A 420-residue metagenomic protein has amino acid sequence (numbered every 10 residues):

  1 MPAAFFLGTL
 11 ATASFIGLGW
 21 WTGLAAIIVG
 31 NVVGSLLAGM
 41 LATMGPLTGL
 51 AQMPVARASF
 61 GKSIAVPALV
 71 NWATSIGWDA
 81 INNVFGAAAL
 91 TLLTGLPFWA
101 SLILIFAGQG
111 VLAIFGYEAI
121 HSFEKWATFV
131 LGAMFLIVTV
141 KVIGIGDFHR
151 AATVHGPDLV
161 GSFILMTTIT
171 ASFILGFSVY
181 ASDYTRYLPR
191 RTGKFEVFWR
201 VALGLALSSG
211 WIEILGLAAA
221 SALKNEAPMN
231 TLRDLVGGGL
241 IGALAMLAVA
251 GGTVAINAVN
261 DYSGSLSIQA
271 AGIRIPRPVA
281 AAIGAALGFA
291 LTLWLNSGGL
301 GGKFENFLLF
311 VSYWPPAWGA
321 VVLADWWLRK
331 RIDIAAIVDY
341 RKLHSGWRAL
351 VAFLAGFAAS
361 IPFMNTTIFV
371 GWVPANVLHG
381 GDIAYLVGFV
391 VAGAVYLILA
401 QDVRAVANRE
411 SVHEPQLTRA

Functional and structural regions predicted by a protein language model:
M1-F5, T139-I145, V154-A219, G239-A258 (+1 more regions): Hydrophobic, membrane-embedded alpha-helices of multi-pass small-molecule transporters
M1-L47, R57-A58: N-terminal signal-anchor module of multipass membrane proteins
A13-G17, A42-T43, F85-L93, F106-A127 (+4 more regions): Membrane-water interface regions at transmembrane-helix termini and the short interhelical loops of multi-pass membrane
I64-G95, L102, F106, V254-A270: Hydrophobic transmembrane alpha-helices that form the core helical bundles of multi-pass secondary transporters
P67-W72, L93-F115, F129-V140, T170-V179 (+5 more regions): Transmembrane alpha-helical segments of multi-pass small-molecule transport proteins
L96, V130-V154, M166, T170-L175 (+3 more regions): Hydrophobic alpha-helical segments and their helix-loop junctions in multi-pass secondary transporters
F115-T128, V179-S208, E226-L232, N260-P278 (+1 more regions): Hydrophobic, small-residue-rich membrane helices and short re-entrant helix-turn-helix hairpins that build
G319-V395, D402, R409-H413: C-terminal membrane-solvent junction of multi-pass transporters and transport-like membrane proteins
